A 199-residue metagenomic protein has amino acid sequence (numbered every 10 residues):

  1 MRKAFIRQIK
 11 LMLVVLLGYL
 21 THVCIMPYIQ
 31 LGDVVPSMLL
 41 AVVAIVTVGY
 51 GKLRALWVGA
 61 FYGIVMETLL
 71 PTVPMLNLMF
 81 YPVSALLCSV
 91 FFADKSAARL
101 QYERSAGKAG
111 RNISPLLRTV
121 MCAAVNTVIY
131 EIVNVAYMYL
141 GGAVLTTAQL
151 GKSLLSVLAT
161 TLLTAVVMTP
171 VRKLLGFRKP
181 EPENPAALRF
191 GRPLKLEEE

Functional and structural regions predicted by a protein language model:
M1-E199: Terminal, non-globular segments
